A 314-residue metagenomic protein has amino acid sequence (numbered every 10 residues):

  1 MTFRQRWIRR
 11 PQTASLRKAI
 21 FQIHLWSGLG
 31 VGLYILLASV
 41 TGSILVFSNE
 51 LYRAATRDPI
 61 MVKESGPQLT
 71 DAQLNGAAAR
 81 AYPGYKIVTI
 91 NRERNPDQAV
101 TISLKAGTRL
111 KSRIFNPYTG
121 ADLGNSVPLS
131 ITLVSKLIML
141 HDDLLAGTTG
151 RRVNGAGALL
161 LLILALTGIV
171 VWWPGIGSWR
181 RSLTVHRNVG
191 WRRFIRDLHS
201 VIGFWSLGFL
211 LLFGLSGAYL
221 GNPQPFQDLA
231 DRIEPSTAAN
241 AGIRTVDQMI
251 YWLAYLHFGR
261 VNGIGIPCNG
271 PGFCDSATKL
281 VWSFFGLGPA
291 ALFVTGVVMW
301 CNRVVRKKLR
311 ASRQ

Functional and structural regions predicted by a protein language model:
M1-Q314: Conserved histidines in hydrophobic membrane contexts and catalytic metal-binding motifs
